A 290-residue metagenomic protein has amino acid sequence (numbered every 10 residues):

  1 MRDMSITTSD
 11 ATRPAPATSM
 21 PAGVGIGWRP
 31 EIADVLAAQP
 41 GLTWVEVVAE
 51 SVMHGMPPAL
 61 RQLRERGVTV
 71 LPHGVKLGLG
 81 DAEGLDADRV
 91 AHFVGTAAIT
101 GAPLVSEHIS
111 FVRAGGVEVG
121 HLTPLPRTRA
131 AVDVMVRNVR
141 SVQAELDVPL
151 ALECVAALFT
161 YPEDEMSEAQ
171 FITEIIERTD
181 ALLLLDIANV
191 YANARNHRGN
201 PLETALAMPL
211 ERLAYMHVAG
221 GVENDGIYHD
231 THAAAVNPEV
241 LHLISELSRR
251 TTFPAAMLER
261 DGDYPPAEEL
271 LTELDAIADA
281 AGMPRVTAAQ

Functional and structural regions predicted by a protein language model:
R2-G95: N-terminal pre-domain/capping segments
I32-D34, V47-P58, G78-D88, L158-E165 (+3 more regions): Acidic-and-aromatic substrate-binding clefts and catalytic sites of carbohydrate-active enzymes
V35, G84, L122-V132, A194-F253: Gly/Pro-rich active-site loop or hairpin
V35-P40, H54-P72, L85-P103, V142-E145 (+3 more regions): Acidic (Asp/Glu)-rich catalytic clusters
V45, V105, D186, M216 (+1 more regions): Conserved, mostly hydrophobic/aromatic
D88-L183: Active-site acidic/histidine proton-transfer and metal-coordination neighborhood in alpha/beta enzyme cores
A255-D261: Conserved active-site loop/cleft motifs that coordinate metal ions or position small ligands
A267-V286: C-terminal helical cap(s) of enzyme catalytic domains, especially alpha/beta-barrels
